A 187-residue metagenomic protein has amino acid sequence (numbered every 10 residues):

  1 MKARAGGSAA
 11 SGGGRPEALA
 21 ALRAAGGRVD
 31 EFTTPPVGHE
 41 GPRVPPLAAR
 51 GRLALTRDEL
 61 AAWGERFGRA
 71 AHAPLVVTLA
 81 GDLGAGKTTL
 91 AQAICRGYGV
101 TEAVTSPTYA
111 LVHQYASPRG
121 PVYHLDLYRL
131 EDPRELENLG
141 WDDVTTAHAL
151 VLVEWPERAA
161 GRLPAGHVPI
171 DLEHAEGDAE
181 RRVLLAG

Functional and structural regions predicted by a protein language model:
K2-A5, G14-A18, L22, G26-F32 (+3 more regions): Short phosphate-coordinating micro-motif centered on Lys-Gly-acidic
P46-W63: N-terminal pre-Walker A segment at the start of P-loop NTPase domains
R69-P74: Phosphate-binding P-loop
V77-L79: Hydrophobic anchor at the beta1->P-loop junction of P-loop NTPases
D82: P-loop (Walker A) phosphate-binding loop of NTP-binding proteins
K87: Conserved lysine of the Walker
V100-Y115: Short beta-strand-centered segment that lines the nucleotide-binding/catalytic pocket of NTP-utilizing
